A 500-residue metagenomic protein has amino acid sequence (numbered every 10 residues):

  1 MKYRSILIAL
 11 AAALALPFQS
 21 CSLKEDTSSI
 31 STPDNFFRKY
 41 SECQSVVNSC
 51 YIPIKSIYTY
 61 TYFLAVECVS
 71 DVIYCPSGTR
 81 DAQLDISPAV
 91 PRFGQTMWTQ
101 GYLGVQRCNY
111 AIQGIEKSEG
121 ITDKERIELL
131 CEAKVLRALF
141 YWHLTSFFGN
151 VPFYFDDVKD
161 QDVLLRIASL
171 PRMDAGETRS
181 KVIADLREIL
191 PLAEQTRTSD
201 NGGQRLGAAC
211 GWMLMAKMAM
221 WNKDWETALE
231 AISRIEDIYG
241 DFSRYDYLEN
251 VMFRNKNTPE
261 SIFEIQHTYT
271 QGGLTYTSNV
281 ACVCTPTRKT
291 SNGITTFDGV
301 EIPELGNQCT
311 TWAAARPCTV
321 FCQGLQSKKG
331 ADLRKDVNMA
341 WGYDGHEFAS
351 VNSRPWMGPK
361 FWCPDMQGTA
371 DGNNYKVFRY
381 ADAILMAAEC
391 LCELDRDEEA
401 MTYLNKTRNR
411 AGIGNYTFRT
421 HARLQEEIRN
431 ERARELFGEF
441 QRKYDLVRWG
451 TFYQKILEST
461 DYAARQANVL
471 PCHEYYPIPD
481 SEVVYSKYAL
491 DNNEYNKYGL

Functional and structural regions predicted by a protein language model:
M1-T32: Bacterial Sec-dependent N-terminal signal peptides
S20-L23, T59, G101-G104, K181-I183 (+5 more regions): Long, intrinsically disordered, low-complexity segments
C21-V66, V251, N255, N493-L500: Acidic, glycine-rich segments characteristic of secretory precursors and extracytoplasmic regions
K39-P53, G78-F148, L170-T178, L186-D200 (+4 more regions): Conserved, well-structured interaction surfaces
Y60-G78, Y154-D157, E194-C284, N415-E427 (+3 more regions): Short, surface-exposed recognition loops and adjoining beta-strand edges that mediate ligand/DNA contacts, enriched
A314-R379: Flexible, polar/acidic helix-loop-strand segments at domain edges
